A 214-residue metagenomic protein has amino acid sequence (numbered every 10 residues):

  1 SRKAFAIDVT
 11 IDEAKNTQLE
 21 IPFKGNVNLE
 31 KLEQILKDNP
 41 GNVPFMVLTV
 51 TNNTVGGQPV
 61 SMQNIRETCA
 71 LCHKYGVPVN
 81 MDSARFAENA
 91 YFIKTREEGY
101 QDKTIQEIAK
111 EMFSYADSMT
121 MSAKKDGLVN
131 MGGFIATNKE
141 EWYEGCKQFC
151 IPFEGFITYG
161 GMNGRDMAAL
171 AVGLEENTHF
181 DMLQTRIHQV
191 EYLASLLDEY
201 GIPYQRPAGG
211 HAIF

Functional and structural regions predicted by a protein language model:
S1-Y204: Conserved PLP-enzyme active-site core in the AAT-like
P203-F214: Conserved PLP-binding catalytic core of the aspartate aminotransferase-like
